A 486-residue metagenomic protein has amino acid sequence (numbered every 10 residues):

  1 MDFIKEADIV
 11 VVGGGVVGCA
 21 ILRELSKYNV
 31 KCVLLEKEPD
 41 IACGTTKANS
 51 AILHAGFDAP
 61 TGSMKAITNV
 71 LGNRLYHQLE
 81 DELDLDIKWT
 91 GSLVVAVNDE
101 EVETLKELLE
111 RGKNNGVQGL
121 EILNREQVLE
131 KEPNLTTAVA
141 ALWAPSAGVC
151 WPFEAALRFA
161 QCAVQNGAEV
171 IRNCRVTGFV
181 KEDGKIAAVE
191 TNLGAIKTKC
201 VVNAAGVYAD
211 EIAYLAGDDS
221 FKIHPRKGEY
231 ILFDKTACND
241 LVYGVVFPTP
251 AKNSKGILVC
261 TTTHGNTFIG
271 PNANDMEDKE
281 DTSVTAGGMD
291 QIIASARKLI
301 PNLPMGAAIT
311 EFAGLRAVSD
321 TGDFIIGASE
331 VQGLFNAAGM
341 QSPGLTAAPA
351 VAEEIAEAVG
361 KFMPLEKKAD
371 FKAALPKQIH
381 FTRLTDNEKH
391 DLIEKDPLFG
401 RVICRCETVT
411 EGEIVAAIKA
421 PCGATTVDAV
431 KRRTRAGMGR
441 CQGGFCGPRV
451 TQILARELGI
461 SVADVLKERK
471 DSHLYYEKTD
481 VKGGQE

Functional and structural regions predicted by a protein language model:
F3-V17: Beta1/beta-strand and adjacent pyrophosphate-binding region of the FAD-binding site in flavoprotein oxidoreductases
A20, F179-G270, N274-T285, A294 (+1 more regions): Flavin-dependent oxidoreductases
S26-K47: Glycine-rich FAD pyrophosphate-binding loop
A51-K131, G256-I257: Dinucleotide-binding Rossmann-like beta1-alpha1 core, especially the glycine-rich loop that anchors the ADP
P60, I67-V70, V95-T104, W143-Q161 (+4 more regions): Short beta-strand to alpha-helix junction loop
W143-C200: Helical element adjacent to the flavin cofactor pocket in flavoenzyme catalytic cores
P152, S254, T263-H264, D275 (+4 more regions): C-terminal catalytic lobe of FAD-dependent flavoproteins
E280, T410-P421, G444-V462: Iron-sulfur (Fe-S) cluster-binding segments and ferredoxin-like electron-carrier domains, especially [2Fe-2S]
